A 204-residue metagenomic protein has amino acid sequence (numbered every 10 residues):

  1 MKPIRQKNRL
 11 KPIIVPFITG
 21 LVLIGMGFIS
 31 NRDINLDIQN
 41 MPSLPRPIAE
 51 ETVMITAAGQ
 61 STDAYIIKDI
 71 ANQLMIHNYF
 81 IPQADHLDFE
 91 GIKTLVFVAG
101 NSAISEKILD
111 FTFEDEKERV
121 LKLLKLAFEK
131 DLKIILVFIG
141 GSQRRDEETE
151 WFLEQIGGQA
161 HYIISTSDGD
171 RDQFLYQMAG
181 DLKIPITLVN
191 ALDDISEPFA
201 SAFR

Functional and structural regions predicted by a protein language model:
R5-P16: N-terminal Sec-pathway targeting helices
P16-G20, M26-P47, M54, S165-R204: Charged, low-complexity C-terminal accessory regions
R46-Q73: Short, charged N-terminal beta->alpha structural module
A71-G91: A short, well-structured beta->alpha microelement
T94-E106: Short loop/turn segments at strand-loop or loop-helix junctions that form parts of catalytic or ligand-binding pockets
K107-K130, M178-I186: A short, gly/pro- and small-residue-rich
E116-E150, A191-R204: Ser/Thr/Gly-rich flexible loops in soluble cytosolic domains mediating phosphotransfer, phosphorylation
R145-Q177: Structural recognition of alpha->loop->beta junctions
